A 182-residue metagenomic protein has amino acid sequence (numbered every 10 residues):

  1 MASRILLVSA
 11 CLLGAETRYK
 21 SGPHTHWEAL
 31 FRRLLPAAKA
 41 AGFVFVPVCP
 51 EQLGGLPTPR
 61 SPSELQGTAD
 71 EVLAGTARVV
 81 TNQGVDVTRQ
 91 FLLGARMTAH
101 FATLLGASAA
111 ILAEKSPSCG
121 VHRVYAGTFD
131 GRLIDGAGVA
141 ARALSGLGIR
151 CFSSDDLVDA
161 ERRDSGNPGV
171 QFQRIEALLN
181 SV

Functional and structural regions predicted by a protein language model:
A2-L6: Extreme N-terminal starter segment of soluble prokaryotic enzymes
C11, A113-S116, D156: Short, well-ordered beta-to-alpha junction loops that form the rim of enzyme active sites and present histidine/acidic
G14-K20: Short N-terminal binding/cap micro-motifs at the start of the first secondary-structure element
E16, L56-P57, S118-V121, A160-E161: Short catalytic/ligand-binding loop motif for oxyanion handling, primarily in non-cytosolic enzymes, centered on
K20-H26, A126-D130: Short glycine-enriched, charge-decorated loop/helix-capping segments at active-site entrances that position
H26-V80: Short, surface-exposed acidic-centric catalytic microdomains
L53, S63, D70-M97, F101 (+1 more regions): Divalent-metal-activated hydrolytic enzyme cores
G106-V124, T128: Internal, conserved structured core segments that host functional sites
